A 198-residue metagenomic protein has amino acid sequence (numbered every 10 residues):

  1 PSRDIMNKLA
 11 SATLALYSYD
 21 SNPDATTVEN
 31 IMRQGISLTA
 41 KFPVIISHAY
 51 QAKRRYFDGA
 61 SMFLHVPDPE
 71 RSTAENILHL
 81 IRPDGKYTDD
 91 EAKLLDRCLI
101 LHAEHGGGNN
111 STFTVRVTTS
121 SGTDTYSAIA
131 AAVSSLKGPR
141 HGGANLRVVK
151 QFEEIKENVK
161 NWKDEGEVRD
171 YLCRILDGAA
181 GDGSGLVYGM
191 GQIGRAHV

Functional and structural regions predicted by a protein language model:
P1-H197: Hydrophobic alpha-helical bundle cores within soluble ligand-binding/oligomerization subdomains
